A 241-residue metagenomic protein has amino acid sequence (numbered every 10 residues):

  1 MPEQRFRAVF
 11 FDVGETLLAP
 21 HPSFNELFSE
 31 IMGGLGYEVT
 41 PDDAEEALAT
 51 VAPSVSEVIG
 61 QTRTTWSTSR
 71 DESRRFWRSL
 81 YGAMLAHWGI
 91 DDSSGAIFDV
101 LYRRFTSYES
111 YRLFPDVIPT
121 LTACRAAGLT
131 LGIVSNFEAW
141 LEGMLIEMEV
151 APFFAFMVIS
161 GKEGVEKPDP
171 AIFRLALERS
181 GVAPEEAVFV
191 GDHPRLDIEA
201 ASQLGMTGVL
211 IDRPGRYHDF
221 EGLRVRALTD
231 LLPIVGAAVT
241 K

Functional and structural regions predicted by a protein language model:
M1-V9, A19-P22, G33, E38 (+6 more regions): Asp-based, Mg2+/Mn2+-dependent phosphohydrolase catalytic module
P2-P115, A127: N-terminal helical cap/lid subdomain that shapes the substrate entry/recognition surface in HAD-like hydrolases
